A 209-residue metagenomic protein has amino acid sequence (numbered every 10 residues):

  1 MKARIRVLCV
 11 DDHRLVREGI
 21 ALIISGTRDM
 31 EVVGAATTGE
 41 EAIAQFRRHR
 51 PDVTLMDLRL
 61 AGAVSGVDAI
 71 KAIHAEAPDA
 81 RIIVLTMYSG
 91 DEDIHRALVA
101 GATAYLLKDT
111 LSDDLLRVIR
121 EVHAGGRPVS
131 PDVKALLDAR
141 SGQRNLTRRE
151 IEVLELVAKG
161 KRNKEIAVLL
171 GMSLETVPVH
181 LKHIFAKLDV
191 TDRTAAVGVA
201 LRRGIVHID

Functional and structural regions predicted by a protein language model:
A3-V16, I20-I24: Conserved acidic segment of CheY-like receiver
D12, A63, L85-S89, K108-T110: Conserved active-site segment of CheY-like receiver
A35-V53: Acidic, metal-coordinating helix/loop segments flanking the phosphotransfer/catalytic sites of two-component signaling
T38-E41, G62-D68: Acidic catalytic/metal-coordinating carboxylates
A44, V67-D79: Short amphipathic alpha-helix used as the core "switch/output" element in two-component signaling
D57-L58, T86: Active-site residues of response regulator receiver
E92-V99, T103-L154, I205: Short, flexible helix-to-coil linker/hinge segments that flank and couple to helix-turn-helix
R162-A195: Recognition helix of helix-turn-helix DNA-binding domains
